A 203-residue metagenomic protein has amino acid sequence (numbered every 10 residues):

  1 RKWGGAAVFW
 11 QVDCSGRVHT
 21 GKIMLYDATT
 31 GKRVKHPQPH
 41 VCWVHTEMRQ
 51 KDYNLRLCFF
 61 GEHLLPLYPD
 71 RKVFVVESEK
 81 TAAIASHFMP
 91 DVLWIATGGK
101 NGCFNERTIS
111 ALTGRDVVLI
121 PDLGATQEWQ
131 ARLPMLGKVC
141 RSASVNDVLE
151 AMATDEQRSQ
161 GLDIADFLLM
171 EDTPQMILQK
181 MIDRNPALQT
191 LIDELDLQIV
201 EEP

Functional and structural regions predicted by a protein language model:
K2-T113: Phosphate-handling DNA/RNA-contact segment within nucleic-acid enzymes
G31, D70-R71, K80-P203: TOPRIM fold recognition
